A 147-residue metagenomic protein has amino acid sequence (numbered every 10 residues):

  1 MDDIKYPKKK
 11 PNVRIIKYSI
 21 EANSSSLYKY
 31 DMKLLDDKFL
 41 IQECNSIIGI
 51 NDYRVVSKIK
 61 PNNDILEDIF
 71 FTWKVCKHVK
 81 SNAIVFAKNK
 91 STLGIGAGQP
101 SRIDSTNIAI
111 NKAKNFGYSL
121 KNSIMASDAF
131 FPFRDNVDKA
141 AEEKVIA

Functional and structural regions predicted by a protein language model:
M1-A147: ATP-dependent carboxylate/acyl-activation modules
